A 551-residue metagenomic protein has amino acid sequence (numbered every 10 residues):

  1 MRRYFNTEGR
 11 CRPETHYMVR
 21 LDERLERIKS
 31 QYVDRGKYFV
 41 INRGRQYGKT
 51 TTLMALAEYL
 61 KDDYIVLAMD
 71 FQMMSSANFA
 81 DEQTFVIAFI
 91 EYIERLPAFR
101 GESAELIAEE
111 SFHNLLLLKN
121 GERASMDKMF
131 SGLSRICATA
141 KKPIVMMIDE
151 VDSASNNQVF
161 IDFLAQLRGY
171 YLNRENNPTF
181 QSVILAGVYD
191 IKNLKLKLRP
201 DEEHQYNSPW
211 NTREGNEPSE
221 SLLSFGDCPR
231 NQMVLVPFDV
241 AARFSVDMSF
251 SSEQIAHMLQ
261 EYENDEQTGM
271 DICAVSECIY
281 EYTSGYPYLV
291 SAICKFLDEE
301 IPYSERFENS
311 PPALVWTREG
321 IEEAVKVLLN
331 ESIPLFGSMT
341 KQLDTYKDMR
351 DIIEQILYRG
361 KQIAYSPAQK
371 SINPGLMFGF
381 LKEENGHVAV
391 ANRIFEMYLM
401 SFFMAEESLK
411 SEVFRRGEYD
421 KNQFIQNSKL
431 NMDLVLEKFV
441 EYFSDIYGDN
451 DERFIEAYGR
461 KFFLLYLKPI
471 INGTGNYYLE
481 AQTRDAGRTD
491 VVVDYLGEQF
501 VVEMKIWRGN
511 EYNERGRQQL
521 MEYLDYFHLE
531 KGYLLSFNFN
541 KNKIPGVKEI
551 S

Functional and structural regions predicted by a protein language model:
M1-L60, R135, D445: Walker A/P-loop-proximal flanking segment of P-loop NTPase domains
R35-Y47, T51-F163, T179-Q181, Y189-K192: P-loop NTPase nucleotide-binding core
N193-E281: Helix-loop-helix "sensor" segment of P-loop NTPases
A241-S245, S249-F378, E384-N385, V413-I425: Winged-helix-like regulatory helical subdomains adjacent to P-loop NTPase cores
K438-Y478: Acidic-basic catalytic patches of nuclease active cores, encompassing PD-(D/E)XK and other metal-cofactor nuclease
F463, V491-V493, G497-R508, Y523: Conserved catalytic cores of phosphodiester-cleaving nucleases, focusing on short active-site segments
Y466-G497: Active-site metal-binding core of divalent-cation-utilizing nuclease and nuclease-like domains
N513-R517, M521-I550: Nucleic-acid nuclease catalytic cores
